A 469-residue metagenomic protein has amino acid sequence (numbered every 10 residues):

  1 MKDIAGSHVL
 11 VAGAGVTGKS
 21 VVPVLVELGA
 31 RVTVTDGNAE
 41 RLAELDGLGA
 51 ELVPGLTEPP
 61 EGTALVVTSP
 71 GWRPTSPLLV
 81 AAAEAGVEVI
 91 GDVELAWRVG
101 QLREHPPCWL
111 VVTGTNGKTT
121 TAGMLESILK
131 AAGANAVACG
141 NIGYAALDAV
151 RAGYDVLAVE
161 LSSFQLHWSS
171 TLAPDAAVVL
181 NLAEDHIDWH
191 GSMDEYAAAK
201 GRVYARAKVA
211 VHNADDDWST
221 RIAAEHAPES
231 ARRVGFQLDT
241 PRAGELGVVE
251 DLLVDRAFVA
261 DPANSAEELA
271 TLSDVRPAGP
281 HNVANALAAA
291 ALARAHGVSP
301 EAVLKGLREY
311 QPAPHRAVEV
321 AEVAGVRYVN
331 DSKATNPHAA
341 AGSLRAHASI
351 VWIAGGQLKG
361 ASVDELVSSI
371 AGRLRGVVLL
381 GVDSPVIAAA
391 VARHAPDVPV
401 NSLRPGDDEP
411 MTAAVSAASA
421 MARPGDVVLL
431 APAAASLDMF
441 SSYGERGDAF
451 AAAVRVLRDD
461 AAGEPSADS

Functional and structural regions predicted by a protein language model:
M1-R98, A278, L457: N-terminal leader/targeting and accessory segments in enzymes
K2-H8, S20-V24, L28, E268-G376 (+1 more regions): Nucleotide phosphate-binding/pyrophosphate-handling subdomain across enzymes that bind or process nucleotide phosphates
G15, N38, I142, D215-D216 (+2 more regions): Residues in the short beta-alpha loop(s) of Rossmann-like NAD(P)-binding domains
L25, V66, V112, N141 (+12 more regions): Residue-level signal for inorganic ion chemistry
A30-G37, H212-A214, I353-A354, R373-D383: Short internal beta-strands
T33-D36, P54-L56, I90-L95, C139 (+6 more regions): Beta-strand->loop->alpha-helix junctions that form or flank phosphate-binding loops in nucleotide-handling enzymes
A50, D364-D426, P465-S469: C-terminal helical cap/extension that packs against the catalytic core of soluble nucleotide-cofactor enzymes
P60-E61, P70-A214, W218-A231, H347 (+3 more regions): Phosphate-binding loop of NTP-binding sites
